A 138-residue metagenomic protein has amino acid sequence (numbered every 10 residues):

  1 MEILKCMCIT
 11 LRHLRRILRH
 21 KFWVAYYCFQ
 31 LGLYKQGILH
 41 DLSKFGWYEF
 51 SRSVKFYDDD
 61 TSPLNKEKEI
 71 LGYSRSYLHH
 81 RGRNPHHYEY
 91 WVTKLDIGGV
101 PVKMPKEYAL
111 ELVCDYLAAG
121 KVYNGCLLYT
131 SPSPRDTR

Functional and structural regions predicted by a protein language model:
C8-G32: Alpha-helical phosphate/pyrophosphate-handling elements in metalloenzyme active cores
F29-L39, K106-L110: Alpha-helical scaffolds flanking conserved acidic
L33-S51, D115: His-Asp-centered metal-binding catalytic motifs of divalent-metal-dependent phosphohydrolases/nucleases
F50-D59: Post-HEXXH active-site segment of zinc metalloproteases
N65-K68: Structured domain cores in non-transmembrane regions
I70-N124: Alpha-helical scaffolding flanking metal-ion-dependent phosphate/phosphodiester catalytic sites
Y129-R138: Single conserved hydrophobic/aromatic residue that forms the stacking wall/gate of nucleotide- or nucleobase-binding
